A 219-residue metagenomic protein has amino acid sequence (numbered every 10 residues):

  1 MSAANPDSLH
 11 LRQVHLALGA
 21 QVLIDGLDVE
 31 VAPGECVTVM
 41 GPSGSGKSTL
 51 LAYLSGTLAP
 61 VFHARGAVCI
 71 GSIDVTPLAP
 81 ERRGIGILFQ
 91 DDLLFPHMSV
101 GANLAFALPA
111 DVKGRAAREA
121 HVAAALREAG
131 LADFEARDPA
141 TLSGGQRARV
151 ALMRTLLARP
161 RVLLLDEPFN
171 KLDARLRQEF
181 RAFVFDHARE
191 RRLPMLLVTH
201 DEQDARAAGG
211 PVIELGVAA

Functional and structural regions predicted by a protein language model:
I73-I87, A110, R115: ABC ATPase NBD coupling module
M98-A107: Short coil-to-helix segment of the ABC ATPase nucleotide-binding domain corresponding to the Q-loop/switch region
A116-F134, F185-D186: Conserved ABC ATPase "signature" region
D138-L142, Q146: Conserved ABC ATPase signature
L152: Hydrophobic anchor residue at the start of the ABC signature
L157-R161: A short, proline-enriched helix->beta-strand linker immediately N-terminal to the Walker B motif in ABC-type P-loop
L163-E167: Catalytic Walker B motif of ABC-type/P-loop ATPase nucleotide-binding domains
